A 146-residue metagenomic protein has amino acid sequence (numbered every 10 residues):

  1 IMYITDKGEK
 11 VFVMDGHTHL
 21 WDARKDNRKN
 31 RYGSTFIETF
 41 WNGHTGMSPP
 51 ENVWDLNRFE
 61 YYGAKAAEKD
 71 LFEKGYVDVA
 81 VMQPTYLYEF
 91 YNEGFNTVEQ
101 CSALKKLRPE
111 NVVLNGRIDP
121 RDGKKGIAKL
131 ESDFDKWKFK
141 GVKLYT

Functional and structural regions predicted by a protein language model:
I1-T146: Helix-coil boundary/capping segments in enzymes
